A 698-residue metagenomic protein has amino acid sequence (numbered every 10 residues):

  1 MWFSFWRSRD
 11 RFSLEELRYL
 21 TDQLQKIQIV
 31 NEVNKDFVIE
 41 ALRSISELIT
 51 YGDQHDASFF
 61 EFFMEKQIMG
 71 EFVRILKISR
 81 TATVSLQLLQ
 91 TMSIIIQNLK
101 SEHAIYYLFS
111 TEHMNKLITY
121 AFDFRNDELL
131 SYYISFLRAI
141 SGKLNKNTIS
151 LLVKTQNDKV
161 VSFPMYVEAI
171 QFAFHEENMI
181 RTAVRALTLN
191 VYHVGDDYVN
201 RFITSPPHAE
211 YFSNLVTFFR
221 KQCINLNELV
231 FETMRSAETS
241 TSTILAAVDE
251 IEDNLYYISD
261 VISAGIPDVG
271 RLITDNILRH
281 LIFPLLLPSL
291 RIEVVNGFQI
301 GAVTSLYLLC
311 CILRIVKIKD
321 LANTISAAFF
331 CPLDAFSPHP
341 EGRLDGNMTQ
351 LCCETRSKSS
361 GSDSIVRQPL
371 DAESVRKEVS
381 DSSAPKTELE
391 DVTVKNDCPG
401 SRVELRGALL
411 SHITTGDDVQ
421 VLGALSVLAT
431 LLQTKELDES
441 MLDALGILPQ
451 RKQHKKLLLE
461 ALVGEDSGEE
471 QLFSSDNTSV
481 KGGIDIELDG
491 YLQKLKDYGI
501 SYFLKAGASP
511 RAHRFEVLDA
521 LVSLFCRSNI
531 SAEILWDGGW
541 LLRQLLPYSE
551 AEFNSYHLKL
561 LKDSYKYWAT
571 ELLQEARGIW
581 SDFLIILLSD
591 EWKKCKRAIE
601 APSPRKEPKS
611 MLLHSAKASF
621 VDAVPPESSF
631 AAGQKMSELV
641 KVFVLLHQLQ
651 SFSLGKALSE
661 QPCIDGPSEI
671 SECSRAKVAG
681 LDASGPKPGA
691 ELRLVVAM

Functional and structural regions predicted by a protein language model:
M1-F231, S240, I244-D249, S263-H280 (+13 more regions): Elongated alpha-helical scaffolds that mediate protein-protein interactions in large eukaryotic proteins, primarily
D260-M698: Eukaryotic scaffolding regions of large macromolecular assemblies
